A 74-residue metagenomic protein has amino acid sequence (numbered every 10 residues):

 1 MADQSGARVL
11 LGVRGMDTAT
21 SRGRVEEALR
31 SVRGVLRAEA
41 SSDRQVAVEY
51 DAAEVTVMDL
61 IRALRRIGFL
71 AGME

Functional and structural regions predicted by a protein language model:
M1-A2, G72: A short, flexible low-complexity segment enriched in Lys/Arg and Gly/Pro that occurs in N-terminal basic tails
A2-G15: Short glycine-/aliphatic-rich beta-strand segments at the starts of folded cytosolic domains
T18-S21: Glycine-rich phosphate/oxyanion-binding loops and their immediately adjacent helices within cytosolic catalytic domains
R24-A28, D59-R66: Short amphipathic alpha-helices in soluble, non-transmembrane regions that often serve as interface/regulatory elements
E26-S41: Short acidic amphipathic segments
A38-E39, I67-E74: Conserved short beta-strand edge segments in small beta-sheet-based binding/regulatory domains
R44-E49: A generic structural motif
D51-V55: Helix N-cap motif at beta-to-alpha junctions
